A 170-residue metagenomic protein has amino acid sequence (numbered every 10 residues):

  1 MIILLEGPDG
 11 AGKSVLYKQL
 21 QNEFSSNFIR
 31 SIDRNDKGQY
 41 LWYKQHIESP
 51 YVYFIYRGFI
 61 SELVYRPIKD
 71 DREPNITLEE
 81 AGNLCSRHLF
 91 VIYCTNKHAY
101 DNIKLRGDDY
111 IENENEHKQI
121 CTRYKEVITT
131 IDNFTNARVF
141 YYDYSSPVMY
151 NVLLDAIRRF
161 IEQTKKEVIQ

Functional and structural regions predicted by a protein language model:
I2: Walker A (P-loop) ATP-phosphate-binding motif of ABC ATPase nucleotide-binding domains
L5: Hydrophobic anchor at the beta1->P-loop junction of P-loop NTPases
P8-A11, V15-F54, G58-P67: Conserved substrate/cofactor phosphate-moiety recognition/catalytic segment in nucleotide-dependent phosphotransferases
G12-S14, S61-Y65, H98-I103, V148-Y150: Short catalytic/ligand-binding loop motif for oxyanion handling, primarily in non-cytosolic enzymes, centered on
S26-I29, F54, L89-Y93, N136-Y141: Conserved beta-strand scaffold positions in the cores of enzyme catalytic domains, especially in NTP/NDP-utilizing
Q45-V52, N83-R87, N133-T135: Flexible, charged surface loops at secondary-structure boundaries
D71, E80-T130: A glycine- and Lys/Arg-enriched "phosphate-lid" helix/loop adjacent to the NTP-binding pocket of small-molecule kinases
D108, T122-Q170: NTP-dependent small-molecule kinase module
